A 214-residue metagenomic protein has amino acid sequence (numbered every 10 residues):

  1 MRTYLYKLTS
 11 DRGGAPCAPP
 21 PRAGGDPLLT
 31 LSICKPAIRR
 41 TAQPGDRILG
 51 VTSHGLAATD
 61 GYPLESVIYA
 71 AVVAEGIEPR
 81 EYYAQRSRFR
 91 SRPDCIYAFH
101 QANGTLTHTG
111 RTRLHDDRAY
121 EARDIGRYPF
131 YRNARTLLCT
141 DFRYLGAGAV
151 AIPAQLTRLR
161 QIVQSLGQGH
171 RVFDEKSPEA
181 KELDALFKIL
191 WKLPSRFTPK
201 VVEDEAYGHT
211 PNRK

Functional and structural regions predicted by a protein language model:
M1, P79-K214: Contiguous surface segments at macromolecular interaction interfaces
M1-Q43, S195-K214: Compositionally biased, charged N-terminal/linker segments
G13-G14, A57-A58, E78-E81: Eukaryotic short linear interaction motifs
I38-T41, D60-P63, Y128, N133-T136: A general structural signal for short secondary-structure junctions and capping/turn motifs
P44-L49: Loop/turn positions that initiate beta-strands
T52-Y62: Short, charged beta-turn/beta-strand-edge "cap" motif at the junction between a beta-strand and an adjacent loop
G61-V72: Short coil-to-beta-strand transition motifs
V72-E78: Short edge-strand/loop segments of extracellular domains
